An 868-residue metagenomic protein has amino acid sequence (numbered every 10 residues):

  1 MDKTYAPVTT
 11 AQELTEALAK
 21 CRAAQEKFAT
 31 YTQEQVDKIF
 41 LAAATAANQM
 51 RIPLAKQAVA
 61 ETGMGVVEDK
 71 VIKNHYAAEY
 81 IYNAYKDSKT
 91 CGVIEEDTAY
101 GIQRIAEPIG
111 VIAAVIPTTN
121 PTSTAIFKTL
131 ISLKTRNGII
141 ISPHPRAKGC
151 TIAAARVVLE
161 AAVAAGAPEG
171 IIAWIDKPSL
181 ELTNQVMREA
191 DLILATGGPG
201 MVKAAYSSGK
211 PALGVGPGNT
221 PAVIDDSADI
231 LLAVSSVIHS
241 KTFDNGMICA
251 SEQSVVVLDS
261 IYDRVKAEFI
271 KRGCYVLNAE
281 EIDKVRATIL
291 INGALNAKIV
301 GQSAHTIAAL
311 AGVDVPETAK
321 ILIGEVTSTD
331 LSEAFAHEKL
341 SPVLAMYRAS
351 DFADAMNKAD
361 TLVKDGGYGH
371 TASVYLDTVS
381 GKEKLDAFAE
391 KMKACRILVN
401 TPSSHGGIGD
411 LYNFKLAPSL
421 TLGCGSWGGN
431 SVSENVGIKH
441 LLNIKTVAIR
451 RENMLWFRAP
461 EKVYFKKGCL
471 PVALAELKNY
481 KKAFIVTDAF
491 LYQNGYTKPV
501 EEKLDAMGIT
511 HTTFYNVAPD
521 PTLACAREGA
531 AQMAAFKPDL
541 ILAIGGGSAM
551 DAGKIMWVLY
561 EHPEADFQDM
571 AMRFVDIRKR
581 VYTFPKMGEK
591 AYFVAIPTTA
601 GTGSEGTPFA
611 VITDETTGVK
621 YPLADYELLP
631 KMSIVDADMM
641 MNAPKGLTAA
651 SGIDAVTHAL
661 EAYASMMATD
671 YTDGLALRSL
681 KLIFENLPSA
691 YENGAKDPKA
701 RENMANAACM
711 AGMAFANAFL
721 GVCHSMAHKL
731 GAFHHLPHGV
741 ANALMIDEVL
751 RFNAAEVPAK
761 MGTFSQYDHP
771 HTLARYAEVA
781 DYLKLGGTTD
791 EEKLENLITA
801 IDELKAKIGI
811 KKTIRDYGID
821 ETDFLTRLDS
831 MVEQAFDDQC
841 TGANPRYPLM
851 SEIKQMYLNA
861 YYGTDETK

Functional and structural regions predicted by a protein language model:
M1-Q103, K271: N-terminal Rossmann-like NAD(P)+-binding subdomain of aldehyde/semialdehyde dehydrogenases
K3, V313-N453: Conserved C-terminal structural/oligomerization subdomain of aldehyde/semialdehyde dehydrogenase
V8-T10, V202-D330: ALDH superfamily catalytic-core signature
V93-L232: Rossmann-like NAD(P) dinucleotide-binding subdomain of oxidoreductase/dehydrogenase enzymes
A154, A524-D638: Glycine/threonine-rich beta-strand-loop-alpha-helix active-site module that forms ligand/phosphate-binding
D263, K271, G606-A718: Carboxylate- and glycine-rich phosphate/diphosphate-binding segment that chelates Mg2+/Mn2+
M454-L540, I814-R815: ATP/NTP phosphate-donor binding region
F733, V740-D823, E866: Gly/Pro-rich interdomain helix-loop hinge
